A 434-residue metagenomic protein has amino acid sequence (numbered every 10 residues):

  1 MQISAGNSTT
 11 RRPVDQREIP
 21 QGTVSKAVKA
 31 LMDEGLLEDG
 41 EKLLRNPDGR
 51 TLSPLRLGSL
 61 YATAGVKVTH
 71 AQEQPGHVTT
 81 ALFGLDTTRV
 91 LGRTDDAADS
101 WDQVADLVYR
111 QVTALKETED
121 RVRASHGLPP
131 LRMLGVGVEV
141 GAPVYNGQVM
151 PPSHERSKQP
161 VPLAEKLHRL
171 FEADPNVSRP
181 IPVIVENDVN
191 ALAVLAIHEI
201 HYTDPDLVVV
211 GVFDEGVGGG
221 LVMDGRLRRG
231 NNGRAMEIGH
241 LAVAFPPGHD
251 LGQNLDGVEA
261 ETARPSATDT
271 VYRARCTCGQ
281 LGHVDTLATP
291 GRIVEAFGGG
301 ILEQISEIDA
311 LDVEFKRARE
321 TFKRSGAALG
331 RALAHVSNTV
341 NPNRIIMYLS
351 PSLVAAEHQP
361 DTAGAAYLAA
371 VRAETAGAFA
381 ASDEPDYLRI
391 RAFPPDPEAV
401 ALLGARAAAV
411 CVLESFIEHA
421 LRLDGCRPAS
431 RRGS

Functional and structural regions predicted by a protein language model:
M1-R132, E172-N176, H201, P246 (+1 more regions): ATP-binding/phosphotransfer module of carbohydrate and carboxylate kinases, centering on a glycine-rich
G135-E139, P143-V284, G291, A407-R432: Phosphate-binding/catalytic loop of phosphoryl-transfer enzymes
